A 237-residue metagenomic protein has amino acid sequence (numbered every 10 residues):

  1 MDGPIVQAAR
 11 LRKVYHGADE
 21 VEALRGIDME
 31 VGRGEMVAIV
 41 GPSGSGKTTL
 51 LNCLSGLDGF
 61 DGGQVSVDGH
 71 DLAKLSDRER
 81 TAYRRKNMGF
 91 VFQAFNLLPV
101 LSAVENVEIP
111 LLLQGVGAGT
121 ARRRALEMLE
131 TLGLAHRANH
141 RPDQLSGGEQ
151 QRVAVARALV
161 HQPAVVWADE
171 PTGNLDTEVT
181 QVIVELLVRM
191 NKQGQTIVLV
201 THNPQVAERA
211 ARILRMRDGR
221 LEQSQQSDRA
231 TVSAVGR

Functional and structural regions predicted by a protein language model:
M1-V14, Q223-R237: ABC-family P-loop ATPase nucleotide-binding domain
P4-M216: ABC family nucleotide-binding domain
I213-Q226: H-loop (His-switch) and adjacent beta-strand-loop-beta switch element of ABC-type ATPase nucleotide-binding domains
